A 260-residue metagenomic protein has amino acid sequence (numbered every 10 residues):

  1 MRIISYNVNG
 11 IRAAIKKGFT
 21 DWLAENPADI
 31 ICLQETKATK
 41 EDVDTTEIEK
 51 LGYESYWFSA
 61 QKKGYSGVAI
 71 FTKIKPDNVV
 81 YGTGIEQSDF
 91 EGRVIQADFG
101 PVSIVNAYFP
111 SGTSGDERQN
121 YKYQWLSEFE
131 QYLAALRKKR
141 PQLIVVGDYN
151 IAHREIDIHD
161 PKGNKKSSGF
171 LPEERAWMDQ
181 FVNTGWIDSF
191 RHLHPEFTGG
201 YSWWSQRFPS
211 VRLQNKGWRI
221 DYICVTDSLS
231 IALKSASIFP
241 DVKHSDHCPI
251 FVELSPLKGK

Functional and structural regions predicted by a protein language model:
M1-K50, E54, A60-S66, L257-K260: N-terminal, active-site-proximal structural segment of metallo-dependent hydrolase catalytic domains
M1-N9, P101-T113, V146: Active-site-proximal beta-strand elements of phosphoester/diester hydrolases
Y6-N7, L23-E41, I104, L133-E155 (+4 more regions): Active-site beta-strand/loop signature of hydrolases that rely on acidic residues for catalysis
I30, L51-E54, S127-K216, I220: Metal-dependent phosphoesterases centered on the DNase I-like endonuclease/exonuclease/phosphatase
T36-K37, D44-G112: Structured beta-strand-rich core segments of catalytic domains in phosphoester-bond hydrolases
K63-V79, S210-I231: Conserved beta strand-loop-helix elements of the APE1-like EEP
G84-I85, P110-L126, K162-K166: Surface-exposed cleft-lining segments at the edges of enzyme active sites
S237-K260: Surface polyanion/phosphate-binding segment centered on an Asp-His-Pro turn
